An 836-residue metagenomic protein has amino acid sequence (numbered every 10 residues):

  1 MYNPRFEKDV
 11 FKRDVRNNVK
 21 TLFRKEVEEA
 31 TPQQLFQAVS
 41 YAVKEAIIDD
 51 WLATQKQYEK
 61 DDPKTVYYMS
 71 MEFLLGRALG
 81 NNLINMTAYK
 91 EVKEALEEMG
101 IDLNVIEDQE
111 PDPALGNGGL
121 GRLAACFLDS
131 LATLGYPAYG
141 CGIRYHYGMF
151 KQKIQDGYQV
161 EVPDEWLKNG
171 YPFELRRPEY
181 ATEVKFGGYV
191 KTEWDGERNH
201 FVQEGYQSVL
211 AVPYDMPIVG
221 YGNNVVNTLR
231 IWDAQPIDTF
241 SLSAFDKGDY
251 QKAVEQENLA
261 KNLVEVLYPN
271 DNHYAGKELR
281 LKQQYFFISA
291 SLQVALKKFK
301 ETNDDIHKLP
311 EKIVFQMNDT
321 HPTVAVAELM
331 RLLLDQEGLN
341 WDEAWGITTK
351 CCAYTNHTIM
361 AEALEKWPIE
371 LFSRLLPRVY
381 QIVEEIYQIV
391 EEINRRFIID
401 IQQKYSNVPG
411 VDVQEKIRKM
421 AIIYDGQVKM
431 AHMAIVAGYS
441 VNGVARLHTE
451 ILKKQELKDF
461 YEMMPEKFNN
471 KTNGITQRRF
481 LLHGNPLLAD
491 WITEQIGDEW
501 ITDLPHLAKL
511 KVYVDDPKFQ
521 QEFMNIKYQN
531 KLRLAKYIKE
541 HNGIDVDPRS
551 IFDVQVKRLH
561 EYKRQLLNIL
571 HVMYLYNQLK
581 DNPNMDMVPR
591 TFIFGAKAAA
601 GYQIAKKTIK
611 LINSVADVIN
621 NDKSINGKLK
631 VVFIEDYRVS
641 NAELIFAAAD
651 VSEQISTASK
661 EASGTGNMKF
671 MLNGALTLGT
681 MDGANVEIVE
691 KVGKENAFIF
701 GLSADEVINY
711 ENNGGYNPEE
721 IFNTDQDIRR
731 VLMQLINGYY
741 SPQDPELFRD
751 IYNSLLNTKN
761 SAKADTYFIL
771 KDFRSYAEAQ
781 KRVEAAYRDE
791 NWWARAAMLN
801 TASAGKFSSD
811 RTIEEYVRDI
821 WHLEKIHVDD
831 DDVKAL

Functional and structural regions predicted by a protein language model:
M1-L836: A conserved ligand/cofactor-binding region detector
